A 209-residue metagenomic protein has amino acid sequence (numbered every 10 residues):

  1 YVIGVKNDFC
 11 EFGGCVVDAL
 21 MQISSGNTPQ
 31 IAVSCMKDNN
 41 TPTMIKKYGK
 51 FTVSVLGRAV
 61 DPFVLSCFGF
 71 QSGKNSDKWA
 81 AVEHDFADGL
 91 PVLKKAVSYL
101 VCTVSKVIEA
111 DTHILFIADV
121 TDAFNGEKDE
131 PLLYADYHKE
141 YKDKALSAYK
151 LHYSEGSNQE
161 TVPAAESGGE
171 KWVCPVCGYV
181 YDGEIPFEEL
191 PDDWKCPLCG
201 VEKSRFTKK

Functional and structural regions predicted by a protein language model:
Y1-G169: Basic, polyanion-binding surface patches
Q71-S72, K144, G200-K203, T207: Alpha-helix boundary/capping detector
A96, C177-Y179: Well-ordered beta-strand scaffold positions
E160-A165, V180-F187: Short, intrinsically disordered, charge-biased short linear motifs at domain edges
E160-T161, L198, K208: Netrin-like (NTR/C345C) domain of secreted extracellular proteins
C174-C177, C196-C199: Short cysteine-rich clusters marking metal-coordination/redox-active sites
V180-E184, K203-K208: Short, non-ligating residues that shape and space the ligands of small metal-coordination modules and catalytic
I185-K195: Short linker/helix segments within small regulatory modules
